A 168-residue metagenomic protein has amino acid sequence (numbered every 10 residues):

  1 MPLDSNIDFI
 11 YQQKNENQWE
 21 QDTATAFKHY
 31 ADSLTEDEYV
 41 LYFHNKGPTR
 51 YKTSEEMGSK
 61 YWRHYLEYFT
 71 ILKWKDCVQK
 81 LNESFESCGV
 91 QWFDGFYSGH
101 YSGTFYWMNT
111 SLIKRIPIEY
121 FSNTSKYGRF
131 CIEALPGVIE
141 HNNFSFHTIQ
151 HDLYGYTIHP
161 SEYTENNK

Functional and structural regions predicted by a protein language model:
M1-K168: ER/Golgi luminal nucleotide-sugar-dependent glycosyltransferases, focusing on the catalytic module
